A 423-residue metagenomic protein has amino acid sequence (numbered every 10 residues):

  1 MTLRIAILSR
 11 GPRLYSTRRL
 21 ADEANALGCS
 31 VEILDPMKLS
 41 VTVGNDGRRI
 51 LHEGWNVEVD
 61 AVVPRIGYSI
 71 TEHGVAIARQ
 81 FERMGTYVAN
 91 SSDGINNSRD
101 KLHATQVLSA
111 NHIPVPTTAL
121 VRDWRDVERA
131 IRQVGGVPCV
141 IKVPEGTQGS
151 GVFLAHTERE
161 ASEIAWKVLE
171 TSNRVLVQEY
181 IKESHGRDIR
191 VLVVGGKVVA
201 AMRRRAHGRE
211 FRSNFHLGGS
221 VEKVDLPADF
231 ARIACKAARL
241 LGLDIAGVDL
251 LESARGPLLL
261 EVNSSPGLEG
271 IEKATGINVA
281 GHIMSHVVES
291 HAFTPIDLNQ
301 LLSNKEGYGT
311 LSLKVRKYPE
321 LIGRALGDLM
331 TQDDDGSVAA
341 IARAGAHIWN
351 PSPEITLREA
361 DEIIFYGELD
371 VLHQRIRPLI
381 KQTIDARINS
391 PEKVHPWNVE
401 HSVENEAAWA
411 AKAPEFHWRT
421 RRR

Functional and structural regions predicted by a protein language model:
L3, L226-N299, S303: ATP-dependent carboxylate activation and anion-phosphoryl transfer catalytic cores that bind Mg-ATP to form
R10-T117: Conserved N-proximal alpha/beta basic substrate-recognition cap immediately N-terminal to, or forming the N-lobe
F81-R83, P353-I355, H373-W397: Short, compositionally biased
L108-S109, I131-S150, N173-S184: ATP-grasp fold ATP-binding core
S150-L241: Phosphate-binding site of ATP-dependent enzymes
T294-L313, A386-V399: Long, charged amphipathic helices and adjacent flexible linkers at domain junctions
K317-L379: Cytosolic Rossmann-like ligand/nucleotide-binding regulatory domains
Q382-R423: Short peripheral tails and domain-boundary helices/loops at the edges of structured domains
